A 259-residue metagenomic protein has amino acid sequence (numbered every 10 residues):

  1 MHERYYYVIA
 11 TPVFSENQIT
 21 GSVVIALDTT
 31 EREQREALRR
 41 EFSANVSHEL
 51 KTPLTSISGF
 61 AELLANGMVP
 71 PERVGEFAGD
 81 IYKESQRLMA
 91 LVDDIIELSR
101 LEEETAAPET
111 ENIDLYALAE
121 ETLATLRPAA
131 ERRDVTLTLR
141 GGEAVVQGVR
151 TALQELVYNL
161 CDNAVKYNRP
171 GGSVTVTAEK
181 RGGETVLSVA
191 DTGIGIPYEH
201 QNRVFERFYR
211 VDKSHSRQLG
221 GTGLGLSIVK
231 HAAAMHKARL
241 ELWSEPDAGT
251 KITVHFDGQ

Functional and structural regions predicted by a protein language model:
Y7, E109-A124: A conserved beta-strand-to-alpha-helix junction within the catalytic ATP-binding
A65-E72: Short acidic helix/loop segment immediately C-terminal to the autophosphorylated histidine in two-component histidine
K83-L88: Short alpha-helical segment of the dimerization/phosphotransfer core of two-component systems
E103-P108, G141, V145-T151: Conserved micro-motifs of the catalytic ATP-binding
L115, G195-E206: Short helix N-cap motif at coil->helix boundaries in the Bergerat
A129-L139: Short conserved segments within the C-terminal catalytic ATPase subdomain
K237-L240: Conserved glycine-rich
